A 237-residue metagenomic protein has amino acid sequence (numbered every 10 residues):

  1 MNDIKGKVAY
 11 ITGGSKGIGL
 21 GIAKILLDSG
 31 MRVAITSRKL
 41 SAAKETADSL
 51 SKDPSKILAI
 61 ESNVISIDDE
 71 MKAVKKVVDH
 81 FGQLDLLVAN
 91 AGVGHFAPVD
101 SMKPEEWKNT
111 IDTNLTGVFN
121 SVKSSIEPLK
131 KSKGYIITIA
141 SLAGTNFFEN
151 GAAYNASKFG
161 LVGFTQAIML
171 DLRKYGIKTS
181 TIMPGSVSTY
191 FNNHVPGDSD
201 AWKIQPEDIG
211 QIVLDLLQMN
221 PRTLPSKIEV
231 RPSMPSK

Functional and structural regions predicted by a protein language model:
V8, S15-G17: Conserved glycine-rich cofactor-binding loop
S29-E45: Conserved glycine-rich Rossmann-like NAD(P)H-binding loop of the short-chain dehydrogenase/reductase
L40, E61-A73, P104: The beta1-alpha1 cofactor-binding region of Rossmann-like NAD(H)/NADP(H)-dependent oxidoreductases
P98-V99, E106-K108: Substrate-binding pocket helix/loop in short-chain dehydrogenase/reductase
V122, S157: Active-site helix of classical SDR
S141: Residue(s) in the substrate-gating loop at a strand-loop-helix junction that position the organic substrate next
T181-I182, T189, D198-K237: C-terminal helical subdomain
